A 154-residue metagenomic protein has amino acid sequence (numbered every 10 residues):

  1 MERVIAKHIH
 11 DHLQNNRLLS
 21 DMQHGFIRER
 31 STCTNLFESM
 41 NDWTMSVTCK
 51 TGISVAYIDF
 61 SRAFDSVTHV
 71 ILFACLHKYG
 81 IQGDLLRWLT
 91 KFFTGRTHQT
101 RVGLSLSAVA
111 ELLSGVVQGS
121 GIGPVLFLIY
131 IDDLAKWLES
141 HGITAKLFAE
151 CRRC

Functional and structural regions predicted by a protein language model:
M1-V117: Conserved pre-catalytic core of RNA-dependent polymerases
I5-Q23, T48, V125-C154: Active-site palm subdomain of RNA-directed nucleic acid polymerases
G119, G123: Short, conserved phosphate/pyrophosphate- and ester-handling motifs at nucleotide-, phospho-/glycolipid
